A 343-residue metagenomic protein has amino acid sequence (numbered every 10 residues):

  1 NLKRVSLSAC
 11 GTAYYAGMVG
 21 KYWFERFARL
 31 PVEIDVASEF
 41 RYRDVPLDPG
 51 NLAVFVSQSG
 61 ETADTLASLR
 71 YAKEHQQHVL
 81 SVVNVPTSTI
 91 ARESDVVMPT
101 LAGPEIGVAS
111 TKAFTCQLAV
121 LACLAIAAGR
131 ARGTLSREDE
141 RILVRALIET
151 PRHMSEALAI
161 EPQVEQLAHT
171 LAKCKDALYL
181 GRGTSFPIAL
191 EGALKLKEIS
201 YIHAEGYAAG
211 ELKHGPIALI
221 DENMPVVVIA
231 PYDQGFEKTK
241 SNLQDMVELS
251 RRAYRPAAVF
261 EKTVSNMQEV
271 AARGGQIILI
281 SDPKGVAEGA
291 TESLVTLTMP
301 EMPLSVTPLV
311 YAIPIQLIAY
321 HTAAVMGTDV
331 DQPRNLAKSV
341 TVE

Functional and structural regions predicted by a protein language model:
N1-E343: A SIS-like phosphosugar-recognition module
